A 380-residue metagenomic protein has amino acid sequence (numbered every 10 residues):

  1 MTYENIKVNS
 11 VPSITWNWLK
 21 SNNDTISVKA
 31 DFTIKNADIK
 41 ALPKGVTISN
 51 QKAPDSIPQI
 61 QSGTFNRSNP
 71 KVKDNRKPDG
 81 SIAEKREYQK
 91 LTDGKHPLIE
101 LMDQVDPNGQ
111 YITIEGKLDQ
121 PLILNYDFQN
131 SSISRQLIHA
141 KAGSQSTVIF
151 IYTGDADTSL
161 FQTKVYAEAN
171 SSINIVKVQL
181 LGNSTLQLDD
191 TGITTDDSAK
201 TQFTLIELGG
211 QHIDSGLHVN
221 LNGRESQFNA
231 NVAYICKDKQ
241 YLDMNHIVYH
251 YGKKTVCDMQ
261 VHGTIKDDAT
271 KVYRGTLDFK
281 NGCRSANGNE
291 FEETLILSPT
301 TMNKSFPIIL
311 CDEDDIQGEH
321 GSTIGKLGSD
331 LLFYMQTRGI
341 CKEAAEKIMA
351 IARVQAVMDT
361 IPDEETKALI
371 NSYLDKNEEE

Functional and structural regions predicted by a protein language model:
M1-V105: Long, low-complexity, mixed-charge
T2-N5, N9-F32, A37, N125 (+8 more regions): A generic "cationic amphipathic patch" detector
Y88-F333, T337-I340, I361, E365-E380: Conserved beta-strand/loop scaffold segments within soluble protein domains that form the structured core and edges
Y334-A356: Extended amphipathic alpha-helical segments enriched in small hydrophobics
